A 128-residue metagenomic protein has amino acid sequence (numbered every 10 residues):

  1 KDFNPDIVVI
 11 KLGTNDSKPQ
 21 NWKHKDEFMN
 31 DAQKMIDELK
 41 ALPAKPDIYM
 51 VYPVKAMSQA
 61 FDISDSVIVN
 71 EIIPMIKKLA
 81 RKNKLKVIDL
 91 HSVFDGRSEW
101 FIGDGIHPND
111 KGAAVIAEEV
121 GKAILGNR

Functional and structural regions predicted by a protein language model:
K1-R128: Alpha-helical cap/lid subdomain in secreted, periplasmic, or secretory-pathway luminal O-acyl-processing enzymes
